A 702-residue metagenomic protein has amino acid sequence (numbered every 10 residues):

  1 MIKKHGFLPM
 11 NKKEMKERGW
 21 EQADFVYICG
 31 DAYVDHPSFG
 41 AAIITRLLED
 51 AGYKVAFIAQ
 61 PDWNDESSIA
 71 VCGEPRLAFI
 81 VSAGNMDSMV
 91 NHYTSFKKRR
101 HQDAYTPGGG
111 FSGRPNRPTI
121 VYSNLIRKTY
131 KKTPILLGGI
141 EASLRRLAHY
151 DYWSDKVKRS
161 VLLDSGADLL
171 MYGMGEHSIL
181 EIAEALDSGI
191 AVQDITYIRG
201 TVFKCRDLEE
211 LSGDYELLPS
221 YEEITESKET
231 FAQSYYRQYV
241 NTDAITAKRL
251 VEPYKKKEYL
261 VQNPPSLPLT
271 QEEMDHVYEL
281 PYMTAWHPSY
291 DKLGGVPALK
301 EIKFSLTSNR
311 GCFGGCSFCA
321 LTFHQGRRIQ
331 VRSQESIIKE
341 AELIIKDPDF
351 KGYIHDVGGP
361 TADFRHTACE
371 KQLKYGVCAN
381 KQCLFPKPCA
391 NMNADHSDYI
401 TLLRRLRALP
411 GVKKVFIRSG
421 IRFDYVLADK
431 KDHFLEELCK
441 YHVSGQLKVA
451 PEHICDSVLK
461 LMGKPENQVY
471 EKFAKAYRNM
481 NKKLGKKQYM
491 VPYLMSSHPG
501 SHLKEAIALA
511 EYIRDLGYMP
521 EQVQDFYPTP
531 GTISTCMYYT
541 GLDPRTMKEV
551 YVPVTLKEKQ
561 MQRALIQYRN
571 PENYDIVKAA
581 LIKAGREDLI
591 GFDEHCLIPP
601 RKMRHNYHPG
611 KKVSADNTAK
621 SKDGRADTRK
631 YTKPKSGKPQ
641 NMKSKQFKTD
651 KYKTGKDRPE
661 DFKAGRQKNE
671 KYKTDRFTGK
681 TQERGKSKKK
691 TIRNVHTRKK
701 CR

Functional and structural regions predicted by a protein language model:
I2-Q22, A32, Q233-S305: N-terminal [4Fe-4S]-dependent radical SAM core
Y27, I58, D62-W63, L343-V491 (+1 more regions): Conserved SAM/AdoMet-binding glycine-rich loop
I28-Y33, L293-A320, I345, Y353: N-terminal pre-triad scaffold of radical SAM enzymes
G40, A59-K255, Q262: Glycine-rich beta-alpha loop elements in corrinoid/cobalamin-binding modules across cobalamin-dependent enzymes
N64, Q193-D243, Y254-K257, S266-L269 (+8 more regions): Terminal amphipathic helices with adjacent charged low-complexity linkers/tails
D87-F96, L144-R146, E176-E181, R206-E209 (+7 more regions): Flexible glycine/acidic-rich beta-alpha junction loops that bind and position SAM and/or redox cofactors in anaerobic
D168, V277, C312, I337 (+3 more regions): Conserved, mostly hydrophobic/aromatic
H608-R702: Intrinsically disordered, Lys/Arg-rich low-complexity segments
